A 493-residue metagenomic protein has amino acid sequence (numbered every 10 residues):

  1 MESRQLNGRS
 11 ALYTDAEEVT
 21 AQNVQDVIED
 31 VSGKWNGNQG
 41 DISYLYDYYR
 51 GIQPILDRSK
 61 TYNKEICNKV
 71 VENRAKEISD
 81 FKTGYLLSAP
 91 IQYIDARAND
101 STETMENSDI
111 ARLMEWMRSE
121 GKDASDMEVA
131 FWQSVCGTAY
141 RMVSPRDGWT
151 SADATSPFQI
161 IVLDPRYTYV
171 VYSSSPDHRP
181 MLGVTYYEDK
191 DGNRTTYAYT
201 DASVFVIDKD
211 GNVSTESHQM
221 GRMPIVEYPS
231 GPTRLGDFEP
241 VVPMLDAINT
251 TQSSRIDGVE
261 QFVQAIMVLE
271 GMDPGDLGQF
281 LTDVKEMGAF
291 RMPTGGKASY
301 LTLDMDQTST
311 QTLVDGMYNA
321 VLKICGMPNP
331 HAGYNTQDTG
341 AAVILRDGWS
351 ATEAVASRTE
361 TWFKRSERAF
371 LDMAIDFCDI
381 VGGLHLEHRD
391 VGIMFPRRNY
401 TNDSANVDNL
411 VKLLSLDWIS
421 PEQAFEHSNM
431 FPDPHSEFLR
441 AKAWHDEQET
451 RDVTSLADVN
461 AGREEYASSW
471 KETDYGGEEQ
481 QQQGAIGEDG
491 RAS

Functional and structural regions predicted by a protein language model:
M1-F158, E478-S493: Extended, helix-rich architectural segments
G8, D191-G192, D210-G211, G348 (+1 more regions): Intrinsic-disorder/low-complexity loop/linker signature
N23, M105, D109, M117-G121 (+8 more regions): Short amphipathic alpha-helical segments
N23-D26, Y44, S108-W116, G121-E128 (+8 more regions): Exposed alpha-helical structural elements
W35-N38, L56, E120-M127, C136-Y140 (+10 more regions): Short secondary-structure junctions and interdomain/linker hinges
M127-T233: Extended, regular secondary-structure scaffolds
G211-D347: Extended, charged amphipathic alpha-helical segments
T282-D283, M287-T294, M305, S309 (+1 more regions): C-terminal helix-loop subdomains that flank or include functional centers
